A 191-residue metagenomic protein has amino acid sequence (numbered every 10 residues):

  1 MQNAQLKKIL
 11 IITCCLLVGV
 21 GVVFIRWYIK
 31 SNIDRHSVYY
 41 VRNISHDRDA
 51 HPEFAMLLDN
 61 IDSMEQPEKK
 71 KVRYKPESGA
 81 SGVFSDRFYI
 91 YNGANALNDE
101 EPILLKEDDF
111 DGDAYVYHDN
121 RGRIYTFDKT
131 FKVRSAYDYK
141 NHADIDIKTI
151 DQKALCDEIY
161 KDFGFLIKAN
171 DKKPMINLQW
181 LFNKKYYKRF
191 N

Functional and structural regions predicted by a protein language model:
M1-L6: Short, Lys/Arg-rich N-terminal segment immediately upstream of the first membrane anchor
K7-K8, R35: Polybasic, lysine/arginine-rich low-complexity segments
I9-W27: Hydrophobic membrane-insertion alpha-helices, especially the h-region of bacterial N-terminal signal peptides
L10-I11, I29, V38, Y137: Sequence-pattern detector for short linear motifs and compositional/periodic biases rather than a specific fold
V22-D108: N-terminal export/targeting and maturation segments
R73-N191: Extracytoplasmic electrostatic interaction patches
